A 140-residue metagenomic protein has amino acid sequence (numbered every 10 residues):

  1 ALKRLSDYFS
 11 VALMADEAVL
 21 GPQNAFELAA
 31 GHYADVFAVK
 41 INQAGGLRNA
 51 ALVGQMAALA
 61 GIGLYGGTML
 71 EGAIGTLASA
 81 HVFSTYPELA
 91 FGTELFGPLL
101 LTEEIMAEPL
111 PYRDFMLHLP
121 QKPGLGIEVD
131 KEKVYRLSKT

Functional and structural regions predicted by a protein language model:
A1-M14, V19-M116, P120: Shared catalytic-loop signature of beta/alpha-barrel
K131: Active-site and glycan-interaction determinants of carbohydrate-active enzymes
V134-Y135: Intrinsic disorder at enzyme termini
S138-T140: Glycine-rich phosphate/pyrophosphate-binding loop and adjacent beta-alpha nucleotide/cofactor-binding cores
